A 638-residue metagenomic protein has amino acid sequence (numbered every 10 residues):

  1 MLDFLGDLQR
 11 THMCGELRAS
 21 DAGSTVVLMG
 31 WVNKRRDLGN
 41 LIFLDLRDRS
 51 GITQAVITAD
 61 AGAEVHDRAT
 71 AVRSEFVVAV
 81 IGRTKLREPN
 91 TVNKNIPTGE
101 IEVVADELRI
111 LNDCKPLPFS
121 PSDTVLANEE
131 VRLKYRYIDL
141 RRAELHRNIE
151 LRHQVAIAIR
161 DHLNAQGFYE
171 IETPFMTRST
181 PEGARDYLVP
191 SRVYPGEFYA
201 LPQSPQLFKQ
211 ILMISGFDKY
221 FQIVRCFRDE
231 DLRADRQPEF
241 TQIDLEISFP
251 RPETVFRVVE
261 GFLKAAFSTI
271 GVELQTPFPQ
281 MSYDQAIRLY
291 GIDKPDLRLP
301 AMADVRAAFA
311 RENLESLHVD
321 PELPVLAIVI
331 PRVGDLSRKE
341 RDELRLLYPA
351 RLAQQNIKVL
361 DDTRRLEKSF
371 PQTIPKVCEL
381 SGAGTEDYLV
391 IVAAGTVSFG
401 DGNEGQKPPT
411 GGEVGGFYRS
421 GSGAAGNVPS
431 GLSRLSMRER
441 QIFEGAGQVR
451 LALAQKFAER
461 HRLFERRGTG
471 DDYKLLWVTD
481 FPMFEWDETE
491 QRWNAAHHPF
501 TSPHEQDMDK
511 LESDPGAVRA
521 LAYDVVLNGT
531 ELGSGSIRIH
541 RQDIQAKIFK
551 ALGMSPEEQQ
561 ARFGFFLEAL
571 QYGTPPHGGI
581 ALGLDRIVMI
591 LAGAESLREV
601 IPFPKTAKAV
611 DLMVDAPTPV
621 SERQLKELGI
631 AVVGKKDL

Functional and structural regions predicted by a protein language model:
M1-L638: Class II aminoacyl-tRNA synthetase catalytic cores and aaRS-like
